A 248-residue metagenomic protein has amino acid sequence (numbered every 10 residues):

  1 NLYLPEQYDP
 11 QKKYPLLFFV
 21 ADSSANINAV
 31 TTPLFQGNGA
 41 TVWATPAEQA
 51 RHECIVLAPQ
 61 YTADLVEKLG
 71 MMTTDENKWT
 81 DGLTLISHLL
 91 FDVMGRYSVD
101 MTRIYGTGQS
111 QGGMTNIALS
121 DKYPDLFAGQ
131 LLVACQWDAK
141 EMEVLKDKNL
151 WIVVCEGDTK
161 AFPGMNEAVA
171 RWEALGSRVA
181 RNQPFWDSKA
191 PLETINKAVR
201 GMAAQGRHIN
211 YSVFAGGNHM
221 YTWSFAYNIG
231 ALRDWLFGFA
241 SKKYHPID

Functional and structural regions predicted by a protein language model:
N1-Q7: A short loop-to-beta-strand scaffold at the N-terminal edge of the catalytic core in hydrolase folds
Q7-K12, E67-S110: Gly/Ser-rich "nucleophile elbow"/oxyanion-hole loop immediately N-terminal to the catalytic nucleophile in hydrolases
K12-S23: Short beta-strand element of the alpha/beta-hydrolase
S23-L83: Active-site machinery of serine-nucleophile hydrolases
Q36-A47, V133-M142, T194-V199: Alpha-helical scaffolding within the catalytic cores of extracellular/periplasmic polymer-degrading hydrolases
F91-R96, T102-K146: Primarily recognizes the serine-hydrolase "nucleophile elbow" in alpha/beta-hydrolase and SGNH/GDSL folds
E141, W151-F162, S177-D248: C-terminal catalytic histidine-bearing segment of alpha/beta-hydrolase fold enzymes
